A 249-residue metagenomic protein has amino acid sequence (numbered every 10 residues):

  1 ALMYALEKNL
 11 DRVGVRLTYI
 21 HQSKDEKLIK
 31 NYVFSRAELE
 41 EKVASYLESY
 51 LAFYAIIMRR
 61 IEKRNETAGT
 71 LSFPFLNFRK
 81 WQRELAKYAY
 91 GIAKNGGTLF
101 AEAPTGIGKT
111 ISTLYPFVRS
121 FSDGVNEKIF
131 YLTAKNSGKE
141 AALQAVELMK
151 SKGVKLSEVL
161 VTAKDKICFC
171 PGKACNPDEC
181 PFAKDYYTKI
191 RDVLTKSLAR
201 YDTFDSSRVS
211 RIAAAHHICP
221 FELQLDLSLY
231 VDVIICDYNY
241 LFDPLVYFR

Functional and structural regions predicted by a protein language model:
A1-L39: Nucleic-acid nuclease catalytic cores
A37-L71: Charged, low-complexity
R59-E102: Conserved pre-motif I regulatory segment
N65-A68, S72, V125-I234, N239-F242: A substrate-engagement module of RecA-like helicase motors
W81-Y88, S112-P116, D237-Y240: Well-ordered alpha-helical segments embedded in enzymatic catalytic cores
Y90-G91, T110-V125, Q144-M149: Walker A/P-loop NTP-binding motif
K94-P116, K128: Walker A/P-loop
V246-F248: Short, conserved "post-DEAD/DEAH" coupling segment immediately C-terminal to helicase motif II within the SF2/RecA-like
